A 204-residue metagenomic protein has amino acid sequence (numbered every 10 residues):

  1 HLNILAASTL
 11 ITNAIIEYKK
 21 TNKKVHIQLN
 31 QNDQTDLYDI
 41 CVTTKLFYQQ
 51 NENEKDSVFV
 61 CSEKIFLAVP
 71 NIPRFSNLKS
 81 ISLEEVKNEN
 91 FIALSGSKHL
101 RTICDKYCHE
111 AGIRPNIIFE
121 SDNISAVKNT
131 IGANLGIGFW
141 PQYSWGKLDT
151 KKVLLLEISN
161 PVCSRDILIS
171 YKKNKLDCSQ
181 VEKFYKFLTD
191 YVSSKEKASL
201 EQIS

Functional and structural regions predicted by a protein language model:
H1-Q49: Central regulatory/effector-binding core of bacterial HTH transcription factors
L10, L154-K197: A late-sequence structural motif
K23-N32, A93-L94, R114-N123: Short beta-strand-to-loop elements that line the ligand-binding cleft of bilobed periplasmic-binding protein-like
K24, E52-F59, E63-K64, A126-N174: Beta-alpha-beta core module
D33-D36, C41, V86, N129-L135 (+1 more regions): Hydrophobic residues within well-ordered alpha-helices
Q49-Q50, I72-S82, N160-C163, N174-Q180: Short helix-loop capping/hinge motifs at secondary-structure junctions, enriched in acidic/polar residues
N51-I65, V69-F91: Flexible hinge/capping segments at coil-to-helix
E89-A111, D177-S179, Y185, S199-L200: Secondary-structure junction motif
